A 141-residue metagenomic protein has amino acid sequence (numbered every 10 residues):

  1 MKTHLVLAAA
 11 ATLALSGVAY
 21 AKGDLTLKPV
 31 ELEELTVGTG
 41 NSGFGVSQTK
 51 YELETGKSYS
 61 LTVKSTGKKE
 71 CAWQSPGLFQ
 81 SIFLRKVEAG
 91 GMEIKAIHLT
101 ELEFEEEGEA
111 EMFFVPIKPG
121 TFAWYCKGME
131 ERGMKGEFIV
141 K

Functional and structural regions predicted by a protein language model:
M1-L7: Bacterial N-terminal signal peptides that target proteins for export
A8-S16: Bacterial N-terminal signal peptides
G17-A21: Sec/Tat signal peptide C-region and signal peptidase I cleavage site
K22-P29, I97-K141: Extracellular/periplasmic metallocenter environments
L25-S60: N-terminal edge beta-strand
G45-S47, T55-K57, A96, G108 (+1 more regions): Residues that act as N-cap/strand-start positions at coil-to-secondary-structure junctions
Q48-Q74, A110-K118, A123: Beta-strand cores of secreted/periplasmic/IMS beta-sandwich domains, seen most often in copper-related folds
K64-I94: Contiguous segments within soluble domain cores/interaction surfaces
